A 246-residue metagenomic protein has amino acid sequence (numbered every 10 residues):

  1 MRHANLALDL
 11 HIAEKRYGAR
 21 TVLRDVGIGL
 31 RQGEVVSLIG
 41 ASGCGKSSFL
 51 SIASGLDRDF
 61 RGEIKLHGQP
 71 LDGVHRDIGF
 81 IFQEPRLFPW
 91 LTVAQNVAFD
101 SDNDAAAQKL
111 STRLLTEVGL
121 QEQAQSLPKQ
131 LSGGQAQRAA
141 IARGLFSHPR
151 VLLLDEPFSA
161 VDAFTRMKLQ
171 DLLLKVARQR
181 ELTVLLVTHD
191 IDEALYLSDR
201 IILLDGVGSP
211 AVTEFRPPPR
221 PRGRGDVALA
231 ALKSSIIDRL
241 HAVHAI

Functional and structural regions predicted by a protein language model:
H3-E181, L185-D192, L197, L203: ABC family nucleotide-binding domain
L87, R220-P221, A242: Active-site/binding-pocket entry motifs
A160-A163, A231-I246: Extended, non-globular alpha-helical segments
T183, G208, V243-I246: Short, polar/charged, Gly/Pro-enriched helix-capping and turn/loop motifs at alpha-helix termini and inter-helix linkers
V207-S235: Conserved beta-strand-loop-alpha-helix hinge in the C-terminal portion of ABC ATPase nucleotide-binding domains
